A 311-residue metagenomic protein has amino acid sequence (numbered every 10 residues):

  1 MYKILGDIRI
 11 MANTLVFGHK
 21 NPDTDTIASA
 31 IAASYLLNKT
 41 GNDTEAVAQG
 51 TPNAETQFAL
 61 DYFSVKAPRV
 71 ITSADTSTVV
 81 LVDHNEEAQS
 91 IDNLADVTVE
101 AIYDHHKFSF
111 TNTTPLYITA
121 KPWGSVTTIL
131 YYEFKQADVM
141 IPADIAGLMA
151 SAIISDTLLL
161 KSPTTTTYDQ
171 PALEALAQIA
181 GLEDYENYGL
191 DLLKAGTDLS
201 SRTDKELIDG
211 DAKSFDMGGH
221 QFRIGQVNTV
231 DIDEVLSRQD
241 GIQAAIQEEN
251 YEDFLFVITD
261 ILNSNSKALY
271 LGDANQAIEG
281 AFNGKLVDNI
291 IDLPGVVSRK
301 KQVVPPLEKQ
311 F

Functional and structural regions predicted by a protein language model:
M1-F311: Replace "Mg2+/Mn2+-dependent" with "divalent metal-dependent
